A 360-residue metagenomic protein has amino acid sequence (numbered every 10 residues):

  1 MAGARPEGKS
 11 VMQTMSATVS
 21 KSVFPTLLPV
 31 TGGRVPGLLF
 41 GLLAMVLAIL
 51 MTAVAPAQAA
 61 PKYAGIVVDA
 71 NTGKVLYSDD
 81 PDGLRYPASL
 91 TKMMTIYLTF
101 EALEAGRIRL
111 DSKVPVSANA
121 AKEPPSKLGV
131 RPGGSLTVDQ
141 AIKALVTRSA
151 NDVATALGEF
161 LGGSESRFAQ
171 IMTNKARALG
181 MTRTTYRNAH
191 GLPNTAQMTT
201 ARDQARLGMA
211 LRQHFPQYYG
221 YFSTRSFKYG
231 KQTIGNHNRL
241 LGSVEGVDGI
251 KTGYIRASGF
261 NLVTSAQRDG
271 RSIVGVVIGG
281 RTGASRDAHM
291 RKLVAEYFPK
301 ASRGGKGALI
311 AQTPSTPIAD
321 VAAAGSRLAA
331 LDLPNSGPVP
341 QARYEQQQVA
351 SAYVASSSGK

Functional and structural regions predicted by a protein language model:
M1-V35: N-terminal secretory signal peptides that target proteins for export/translocation
R5-V11, V19, I49, G275 (+2 more regions): Generic N-terminal leader/processing signal
Q13, M51-R202, R212: Active-site-adjacent loops and short helices of periplasmic peptidoglycan-processing enzymes
G32, G37, Q140, G162-L179 (+2 more regions): A short, terminal or domain-edge coil/loop segment
G37-T52: Bacterial N-terminal signal peptides
V46-A48, A70, K228, V244: Short, positively charged
T185, A189, P193-M198, R202-K360: Domain-terminus/edge residues, biased toward the C-terminal soluble/receptor-binding domains of extracytoplasmic
